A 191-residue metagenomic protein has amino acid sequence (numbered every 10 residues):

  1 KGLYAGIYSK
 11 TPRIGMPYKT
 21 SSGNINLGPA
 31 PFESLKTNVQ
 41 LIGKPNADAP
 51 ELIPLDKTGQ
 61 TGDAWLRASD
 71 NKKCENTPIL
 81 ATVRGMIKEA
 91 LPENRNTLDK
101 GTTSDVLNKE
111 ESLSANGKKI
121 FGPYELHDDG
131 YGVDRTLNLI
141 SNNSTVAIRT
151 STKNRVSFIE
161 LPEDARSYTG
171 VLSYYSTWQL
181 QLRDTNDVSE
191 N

Functional and structural regions predicted by a protein language model:
K1-N191: OB-fold nucleic-acid-binding modules
